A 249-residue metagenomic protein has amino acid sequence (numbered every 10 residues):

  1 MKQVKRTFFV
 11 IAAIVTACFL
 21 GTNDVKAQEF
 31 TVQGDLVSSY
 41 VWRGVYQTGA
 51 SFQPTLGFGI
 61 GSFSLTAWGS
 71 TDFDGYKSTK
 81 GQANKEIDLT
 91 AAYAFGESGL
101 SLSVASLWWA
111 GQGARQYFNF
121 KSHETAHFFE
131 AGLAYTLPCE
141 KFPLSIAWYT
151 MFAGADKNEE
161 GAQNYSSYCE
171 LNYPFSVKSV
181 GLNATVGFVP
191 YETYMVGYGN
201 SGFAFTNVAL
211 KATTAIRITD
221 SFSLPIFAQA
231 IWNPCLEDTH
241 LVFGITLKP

Functional and structural regions predicted by a protein language model:
M1-T31: Cleavable N-terminal export/targeting peptides
D24-E29, S62, G96-L102, P138-P143 (+2 more regions): Short loop/turn motifs that connect adjacent beta-strands in outer-membrane beta-barrel proteins
K26-G75: Short glycine/proline- and aromatic-enriched beta-strand/turn motifs that initiate or cap beta-hairpins
V32-G34, L56, L65-A67, A91 (+5 more regions): Membrane-embedded beta-strand positions of outer-membrane beta-barrel proteins
D35-V41, W68-D72, A94, A105-W109 (+4 more regions): Outer-membrane beta-barrel pore domains and translocons
F58-I60, Y93-F95, Y135-L137, Y173-V177 (+3 more regions): Residue-level signature of outer-membrane beta-barrel architecture
Y76-E170, G197-F203: Outer-membrane pore/translocation modules
L210, E237-P249: Outer-membrane beta-barrel "beta-signal"
